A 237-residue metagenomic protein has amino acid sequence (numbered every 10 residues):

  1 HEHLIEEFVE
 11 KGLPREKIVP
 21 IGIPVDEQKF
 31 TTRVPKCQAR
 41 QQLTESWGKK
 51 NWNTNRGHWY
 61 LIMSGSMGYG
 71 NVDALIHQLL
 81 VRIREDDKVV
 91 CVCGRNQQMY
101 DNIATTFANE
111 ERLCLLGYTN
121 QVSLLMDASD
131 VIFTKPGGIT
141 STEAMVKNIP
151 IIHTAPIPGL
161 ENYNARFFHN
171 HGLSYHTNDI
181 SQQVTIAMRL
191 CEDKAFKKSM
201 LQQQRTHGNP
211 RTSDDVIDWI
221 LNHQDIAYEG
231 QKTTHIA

Functional and structural regions predicted by a protein language model:
H1-H58, S64-S66, R95-N96: A nucleotide-sugar donor-handling region in carbohydrate enzymes
E2-L4, I23-D26, Y118, G138 (+2 more regions): Short, acidic/turn-prone active-site loops that include or flank metal/cofactor- and phosphate-binding residues
L4-F8, M99-I103, T140, G159-A165: Short, glycine/polar-rich helix-capping loops at beta-to-alpha or helix-loop-helix junctions that flank or form
I18, R112-C114, G172-S174: Short, conserved active-site loop motifs that form the nucleotide-linked donor/cofactor pocket
E45-A128: Donor-nucleotide binding loops and adjacent catalytic segments primarily of GT-B fold Leloir glycosyltransferases
L124-Y163: A donor-sugar binding/catalytic signature common to diverse glycosyltransferases and related nucleotide-sugar
N170-F196: C-terminal "capping" alpha-helix adjacent to the active site of nucleotide-linked donor transferases in cell-envelope
K194-A237: C-terminal amphipathic helix plus adjacent low-complexity, charged tail appended to glycosyltransferase catalytic
